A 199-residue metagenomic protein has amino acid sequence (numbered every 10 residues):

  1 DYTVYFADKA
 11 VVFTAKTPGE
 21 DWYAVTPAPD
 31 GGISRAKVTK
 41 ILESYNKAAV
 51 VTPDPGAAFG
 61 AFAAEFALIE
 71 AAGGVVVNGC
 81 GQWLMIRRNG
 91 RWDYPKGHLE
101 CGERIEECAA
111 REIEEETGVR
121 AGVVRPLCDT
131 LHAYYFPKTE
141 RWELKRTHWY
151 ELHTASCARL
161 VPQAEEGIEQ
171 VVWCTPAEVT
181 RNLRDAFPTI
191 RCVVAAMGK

Functional and structural regions predicted by a protein language model:
D1, A71, K145-W149: Short hydrophobic/aromatic beta-strand or adjacent loop that forms the aromatic wall/cage of a ligand/substrate-binding
D1-F6, A15-A24: Short Lys/Arg-enriched alpha/beta "domain-start" segment
V11-V12, G19-D21, R91-D93, C101 (+1 more regions): Short, surface-exposed beta-strand-loop junctions and turns on beta-sheet-rich folds
Y23-P27, V77-E115: Conserved Nudix-box catalytic region and its N-terminal flanking loop in Nudix hydrolases and closely related
D30-G73: Acidic, metal-coordinating catalytic segment for phosphate/diphosphate chemistry, firing primarily on the Nudix
G73, Q82, Q170: Conserved beta-strand and immediately adjacent loop positions that scaffold enzyme active sites
L99-F187: Unchanged
T189-K199: Charged phosphate-binding loop/patch that engages nucleotide di/tri-phosphates or the phosphate backbone of nucleic
